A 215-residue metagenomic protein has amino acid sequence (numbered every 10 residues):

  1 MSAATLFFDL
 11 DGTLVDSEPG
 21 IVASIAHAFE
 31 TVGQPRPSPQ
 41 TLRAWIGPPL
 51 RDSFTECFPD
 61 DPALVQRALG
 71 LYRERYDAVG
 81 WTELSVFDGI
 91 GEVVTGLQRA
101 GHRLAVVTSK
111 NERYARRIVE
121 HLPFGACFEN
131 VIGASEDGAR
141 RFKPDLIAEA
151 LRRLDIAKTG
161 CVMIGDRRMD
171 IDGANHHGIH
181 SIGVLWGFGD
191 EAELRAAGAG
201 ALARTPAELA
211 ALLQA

Functional and structural regions predicted by a protein language model:
S2-A44, F58: Active-site neighborhood of HAD-like aspartate-dependent phosphohydrolases
T5, F142-I171: Conserved Lys-Pro-Asp/Glu-containing loop-to-beta segment of HAD-superfamily phosphomonoesterases, centered on
I25, I90-V119: Substrate-recognition element of Asp-dependent hydrolases with the DxDx(T/V) motif
A28-F29, P49-P62, I118-H121, A150-L151: Helix-loop "lid/cap" segments that line or gate small-molecule binding pockets
P35, G125-E129, A157, G200: Conserved H-loop
T41, G125-R140: A short, structured active-site edge motif that brings together acidic residues
T55-E92, A100: Metal-dependent phosphoesterase signature
V162-A203: Acidic, Mg2+-coordinating phosphoryl-transfer loop and its flanking beta/alpha structural elements, shared across
